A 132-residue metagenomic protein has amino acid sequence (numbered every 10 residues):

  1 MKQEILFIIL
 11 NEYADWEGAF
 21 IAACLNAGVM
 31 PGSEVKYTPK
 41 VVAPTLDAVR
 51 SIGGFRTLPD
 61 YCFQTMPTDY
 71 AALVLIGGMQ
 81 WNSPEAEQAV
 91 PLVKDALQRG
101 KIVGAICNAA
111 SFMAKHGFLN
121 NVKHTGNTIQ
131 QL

Functional and structural regions predicted by a protein language model:
M1-R99, F112-N121, L132: Extended, subdomain-level signal for the structured scaffold at the beginning of enzyme domains
K40-A43, V103-C107, K123-N127: Short, hydrophobic beta-strand segments that form beta-sheet elements in well-ordered domains
